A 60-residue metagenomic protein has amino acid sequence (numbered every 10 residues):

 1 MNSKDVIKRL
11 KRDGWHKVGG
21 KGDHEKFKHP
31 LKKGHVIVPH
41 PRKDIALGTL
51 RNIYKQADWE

Functional and structural regions predicted by a protein language model:
K4, R12-D13, K28-E60: C-terminal structural segments of small proteins and small subunits
G14-G19: Short secondary-structure junctions
G22: Cytochrome P450 catalytic-core helices
